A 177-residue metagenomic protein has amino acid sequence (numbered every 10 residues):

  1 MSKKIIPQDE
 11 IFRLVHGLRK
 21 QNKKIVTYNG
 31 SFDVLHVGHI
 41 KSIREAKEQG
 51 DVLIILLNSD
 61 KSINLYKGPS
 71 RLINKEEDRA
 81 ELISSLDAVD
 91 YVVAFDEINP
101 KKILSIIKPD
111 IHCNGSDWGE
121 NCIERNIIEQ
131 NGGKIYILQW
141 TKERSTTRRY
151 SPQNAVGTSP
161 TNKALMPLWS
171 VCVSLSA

Functional and structural regions predicted by a protein language model:
M1-G157, A177: Nucleotidyltransferase catalytic core that binds NTPs
T158-A177: Low-acidity, Ser/Thr- and Arg-rich intrinsically disordered low-complexity segments
